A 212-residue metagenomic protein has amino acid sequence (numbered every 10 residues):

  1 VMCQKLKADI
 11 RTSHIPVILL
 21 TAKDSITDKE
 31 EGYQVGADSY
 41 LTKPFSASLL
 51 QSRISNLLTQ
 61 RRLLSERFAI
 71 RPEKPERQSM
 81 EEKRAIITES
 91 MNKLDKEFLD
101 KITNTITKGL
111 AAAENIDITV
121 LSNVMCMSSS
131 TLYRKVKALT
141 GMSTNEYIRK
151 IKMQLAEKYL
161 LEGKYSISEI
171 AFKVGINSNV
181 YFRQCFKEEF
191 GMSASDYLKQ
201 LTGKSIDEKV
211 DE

Functional and structural regions predicted by a protein language model:
V1, A8, S13, D24-S39 (+1 more regions): Alpha4 helix (beta4-alpha4-beta5 surface) of REC/receiver domains from two-component response regulators
L41-K43: A Lys-centered signature of the CheY-like receiver
F45-I54, L58, E66: C-terminal output helix
R62-K101: CheY-like receiver
T103-I116, V136, T140, E157-S166 (+2 more regions): Basic, amphipathic alpha-helical hairpins
I118-Y147, A171-D196: Basic/polar phosphate-binding segments, predominantly the helix-turn-helix DNA-binding elements of transcriptional
A138-N177, Q200-E212: Terminal helix-turn-helix DNA-binding modules in bacterial transcription factors
